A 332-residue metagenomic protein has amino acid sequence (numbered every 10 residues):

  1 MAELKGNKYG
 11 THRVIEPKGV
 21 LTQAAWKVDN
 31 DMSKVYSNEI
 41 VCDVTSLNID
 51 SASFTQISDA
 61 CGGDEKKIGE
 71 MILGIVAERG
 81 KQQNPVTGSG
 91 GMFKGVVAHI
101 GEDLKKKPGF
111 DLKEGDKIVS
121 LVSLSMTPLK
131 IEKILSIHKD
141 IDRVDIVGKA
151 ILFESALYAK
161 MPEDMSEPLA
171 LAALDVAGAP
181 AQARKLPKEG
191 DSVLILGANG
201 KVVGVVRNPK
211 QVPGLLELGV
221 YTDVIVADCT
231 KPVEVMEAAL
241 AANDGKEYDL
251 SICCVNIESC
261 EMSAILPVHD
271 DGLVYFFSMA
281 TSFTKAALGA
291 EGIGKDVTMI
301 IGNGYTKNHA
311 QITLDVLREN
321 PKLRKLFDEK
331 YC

Functional and structural regions predicted by a protein language model:
S33-N48, D59-L124: Glycine-rich beta-strand-centered segment in the early N-terminal region that forms part of a ligand/cofactor-binding
G91, I118-S192: NAD(P)H dinucleotide-binding glycine-rich loop of Rossmann-like/cofactor-binding domains, especially the beta1-alpha1
G101, V122-L124, P128, G197 (+2 more regions): Conserved "cap/hinge" positions at secondary-structure junctions
M165-I225: Mid-domain Rossmann-like dinucleotide-binding core that forms the NAD(H)/NADP(H) cofactor-binding site
A183-E189, D244-G245, L266-P267: Glycine-rich helix-loop-beta junction characteristic of Rossmann-like nucleotide cofactor-binding loops
G200-S259: Adenosine-nucleotide cofactor-binding segment
G245, D315-C332: C-terminal capping/lid region of NAD(P)-dependent oxidoreductase domains
V255-N320: Glycine-rich phosphate-binding loop and adjacent beta-alpha segment of Rossmann(oid) nucleotide-cofactor-binding
